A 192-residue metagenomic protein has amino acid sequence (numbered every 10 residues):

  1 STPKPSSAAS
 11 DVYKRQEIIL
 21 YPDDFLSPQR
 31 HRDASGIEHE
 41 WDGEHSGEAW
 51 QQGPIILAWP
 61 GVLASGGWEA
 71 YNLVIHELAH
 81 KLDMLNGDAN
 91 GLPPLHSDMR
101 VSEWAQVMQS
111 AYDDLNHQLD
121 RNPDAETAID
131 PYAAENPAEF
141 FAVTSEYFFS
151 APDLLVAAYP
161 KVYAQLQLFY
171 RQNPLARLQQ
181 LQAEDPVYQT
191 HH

Functional and structural regions predicted by a protein language model:
S1-A9, Y13: Single conserved hydrophobic/aromatic residue that forms the stacking wall/gate of nucleotide- or nucleobase-binding
D11, Q16, P93: Extended interaction regions within the primary functional domain
K14-D24: Short, glycine/charge-rich beta-strand/loop segments that flank catalytic centers and engage negatively charged groups
F25-W68, G87-H192: Metalloprotease/metallohydrolase-associated module, dominated by Zn2+-dependent proteases
N72-L85, A142: Active-site recognition of the HExxH zinc-binding catalytic motif
